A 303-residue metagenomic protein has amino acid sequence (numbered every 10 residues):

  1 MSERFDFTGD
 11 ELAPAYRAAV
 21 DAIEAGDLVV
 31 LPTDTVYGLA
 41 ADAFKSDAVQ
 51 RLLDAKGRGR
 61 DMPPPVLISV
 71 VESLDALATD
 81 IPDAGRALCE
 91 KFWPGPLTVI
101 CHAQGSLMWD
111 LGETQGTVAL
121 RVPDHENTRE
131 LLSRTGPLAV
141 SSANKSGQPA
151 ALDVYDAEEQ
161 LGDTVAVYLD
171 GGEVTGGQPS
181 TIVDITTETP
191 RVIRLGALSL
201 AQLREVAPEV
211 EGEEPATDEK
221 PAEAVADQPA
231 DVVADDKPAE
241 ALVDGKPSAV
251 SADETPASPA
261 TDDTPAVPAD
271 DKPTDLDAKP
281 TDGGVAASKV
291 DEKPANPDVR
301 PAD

Functional and structural regions predicted by a protein language model:
M1-D303: Active-site-adjacent structural elements in enzyme catalytic cores
